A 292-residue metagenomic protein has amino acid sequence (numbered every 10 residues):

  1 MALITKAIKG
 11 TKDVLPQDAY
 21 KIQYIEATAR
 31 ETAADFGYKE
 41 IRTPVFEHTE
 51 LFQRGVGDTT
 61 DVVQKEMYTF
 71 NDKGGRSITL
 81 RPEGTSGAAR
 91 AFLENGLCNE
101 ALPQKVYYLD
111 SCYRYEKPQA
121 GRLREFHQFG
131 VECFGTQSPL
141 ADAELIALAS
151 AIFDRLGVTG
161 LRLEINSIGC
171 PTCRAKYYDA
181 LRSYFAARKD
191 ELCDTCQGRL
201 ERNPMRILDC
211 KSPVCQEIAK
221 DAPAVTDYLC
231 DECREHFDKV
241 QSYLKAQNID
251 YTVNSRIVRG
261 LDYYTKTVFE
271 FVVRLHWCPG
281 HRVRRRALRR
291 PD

Functional and structural regions predicted by a protein language model:
M1-D292: TRNA-recognition modules of translation machinery and tRNA-sensing kinases, especially anticodon-binding
